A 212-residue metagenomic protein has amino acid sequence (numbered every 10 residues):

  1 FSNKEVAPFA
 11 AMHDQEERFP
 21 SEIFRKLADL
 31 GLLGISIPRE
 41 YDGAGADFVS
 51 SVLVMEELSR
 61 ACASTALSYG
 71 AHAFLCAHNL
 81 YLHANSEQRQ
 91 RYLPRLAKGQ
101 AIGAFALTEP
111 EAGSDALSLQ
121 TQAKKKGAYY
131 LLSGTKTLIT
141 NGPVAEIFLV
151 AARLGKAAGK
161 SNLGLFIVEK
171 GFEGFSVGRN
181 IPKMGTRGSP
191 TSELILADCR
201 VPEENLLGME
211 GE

Functional and structural regions predicted by a protein language model:
F1-G70, E87-K98: Amphipathic, small/basic residue-rich leader segments at the start of a protein or domain
S2, G31, P38, V54 (+6 more regions): Buried hydrophobic positions in well-ordered alpha/beta secondary-structure cores of metabolic enzymes
S50, K170-N180, P190-E212: A glycine-rich, basic-preceded beta-loop-alpha segment at the flavin cofactor/substrate interface of flavin-utilizing
R60-A63, T137-G142, T186: Glycine-rich phosphate/pyrophosphate-binding beta-alpha loops
L67-E87, G113-A116: N-terminal glycine-rich flavin-associated loop
G99-L107: A short, Trp-centered hydrophobic/proline-enriched beta-strand micro-motif
T121-K124: A structural signal for short hydrophobic beta-strand segments in well-ordered beta-sheet cores
Y129, S133-V177: A short core secondary-structure module
